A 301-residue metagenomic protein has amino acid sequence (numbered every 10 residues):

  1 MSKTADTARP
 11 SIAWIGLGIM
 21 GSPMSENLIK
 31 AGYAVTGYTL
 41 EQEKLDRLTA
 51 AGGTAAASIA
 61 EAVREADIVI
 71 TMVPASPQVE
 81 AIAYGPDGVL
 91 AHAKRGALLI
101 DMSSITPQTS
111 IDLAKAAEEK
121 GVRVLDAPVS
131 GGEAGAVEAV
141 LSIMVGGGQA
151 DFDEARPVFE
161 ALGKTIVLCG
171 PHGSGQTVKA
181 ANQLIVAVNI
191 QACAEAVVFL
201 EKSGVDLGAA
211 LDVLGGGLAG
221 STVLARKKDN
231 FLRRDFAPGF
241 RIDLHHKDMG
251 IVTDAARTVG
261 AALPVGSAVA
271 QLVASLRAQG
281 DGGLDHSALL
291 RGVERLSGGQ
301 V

Functional and structural regions predicted by a protein language model:
M1-M72, A97, M102, E133: NAD(P)+-binding Rossmann beta1-loop-alpha1 motif at the extreme N-terminus of oxidoreductases
V35, A55, R123-L125, I166 (+2 more regions): Hydrophobic beta-strand scaffold residues
I59-R123: Rossmann-fold NAD(P) dinucleotide-binding segment
T71, A139, I143-G146, V167 (+3 more regions): Active-site-proximal catalytic alpha-helix in oxidoreductases
S104-L184: Rossmann-fold dinucleotide-binding core
H172, G220-H286, V301: Interdomain hinge/lid region at the active-site interface of Rossmann-like NAD(P)-dependent oxidoreductases
G208-G215, S267-Q271: Beta-strand segments within the central parallel beta-sheet cores of soluble alpha/beta enzyme folds
